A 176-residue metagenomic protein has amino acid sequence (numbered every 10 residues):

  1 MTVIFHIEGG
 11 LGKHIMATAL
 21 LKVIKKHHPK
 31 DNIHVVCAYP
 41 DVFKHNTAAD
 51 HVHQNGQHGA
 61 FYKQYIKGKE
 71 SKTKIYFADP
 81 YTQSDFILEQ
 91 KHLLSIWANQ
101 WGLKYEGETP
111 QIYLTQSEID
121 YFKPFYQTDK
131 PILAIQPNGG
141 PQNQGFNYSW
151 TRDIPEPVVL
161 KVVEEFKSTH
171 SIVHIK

Functional and structural regions predicted by a protein language model:
M1-K176: Catalytic machinery of carbohydrate-active enzymes, primarily nucleotide-sugar-dependent glycosyltransferases
